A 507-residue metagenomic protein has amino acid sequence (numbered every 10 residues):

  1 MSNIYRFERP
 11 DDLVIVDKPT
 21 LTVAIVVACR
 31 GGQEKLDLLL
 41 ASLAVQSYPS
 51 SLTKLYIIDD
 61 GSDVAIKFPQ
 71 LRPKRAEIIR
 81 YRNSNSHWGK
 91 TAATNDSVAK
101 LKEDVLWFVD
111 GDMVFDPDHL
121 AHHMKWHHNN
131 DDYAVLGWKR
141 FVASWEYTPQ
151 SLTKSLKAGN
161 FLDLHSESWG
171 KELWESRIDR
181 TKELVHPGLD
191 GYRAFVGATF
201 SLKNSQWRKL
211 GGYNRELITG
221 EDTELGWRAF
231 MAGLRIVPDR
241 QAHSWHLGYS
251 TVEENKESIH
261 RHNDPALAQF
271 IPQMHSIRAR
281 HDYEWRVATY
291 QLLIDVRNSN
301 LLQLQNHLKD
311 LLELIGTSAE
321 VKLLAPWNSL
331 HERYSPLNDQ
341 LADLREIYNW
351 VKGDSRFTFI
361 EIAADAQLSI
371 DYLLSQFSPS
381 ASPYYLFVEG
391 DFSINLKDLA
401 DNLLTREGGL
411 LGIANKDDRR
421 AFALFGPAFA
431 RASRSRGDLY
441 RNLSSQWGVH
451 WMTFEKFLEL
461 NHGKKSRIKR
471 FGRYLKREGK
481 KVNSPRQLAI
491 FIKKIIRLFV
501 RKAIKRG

Functional and structural regions predicted by a protein language model:
M1-V45, P272-S299: N-proximal low-complexity "stem/linker" segments adjacent to membrane-targeting elements
A41-L52, K309-S318: Short, acidic, metal-binding catalytic loop of nucleotide-sugar glycosyltransferases
I57-K67, M113, A325-A342, D391: A conserved acidic beta->alpha catalytic loop
N83-L101, H122, A363-Q376: Glycine-rich, basic loop-to-helix element that forms the pyrophosphate-binding segment of sugar-nucleotide handling
L106, Y385: Short aromatic/hydrophobic "clamp" motif used to bind/position activated sugar donors
D118-W169, F392-S393, K397-F425: Conserved donor NDP-sugar-binding/catalytic core segment of glycosyltransferases
S155-Y192: Short, flexible, basic/aromatic active-site loop/helix in glycosyltransferases
R208-W227, I236-P238: Donor nucleotide-sugar recognition loop
